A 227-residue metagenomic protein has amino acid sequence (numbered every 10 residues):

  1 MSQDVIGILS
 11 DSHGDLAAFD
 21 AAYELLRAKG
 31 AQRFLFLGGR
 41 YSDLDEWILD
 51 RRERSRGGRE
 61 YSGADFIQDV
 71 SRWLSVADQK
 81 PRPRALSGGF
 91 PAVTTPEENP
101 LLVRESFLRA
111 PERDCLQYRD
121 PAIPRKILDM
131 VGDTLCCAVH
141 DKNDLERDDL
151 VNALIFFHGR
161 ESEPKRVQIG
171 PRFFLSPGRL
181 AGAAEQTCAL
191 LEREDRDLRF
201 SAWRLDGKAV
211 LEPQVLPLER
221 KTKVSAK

Functional and structural regions predicted by a protein language model:
M1-G132: Core catalytic region of metal-dependent phosphoesterases/phosphodiesterases, especially metallo-beta-lactamase-like
I6, G132, R147, R193 (+1 more regions): Metal-centered catalytic cores of metalloenzymes
L9-G14, G38-S42, E105-F107, H140-N143 (+3 more regions): Active-site metal-binding loops of divalent metal-dependent hydrolases
A31, R147-E161, T187, E212-K227: A signal for specific C-terminal beta-sheet/loop modules enriched in small/flexible residues with GP/PG/PP motifs
D43, A183, A209: Flexible, glycine-rich phosphate/dinucleotide-binding loops and adjacent beta-alpha linkers at cofactor/substrate
E46-I48, R113-Q117, D149, Q168-I169 (+2 more regions): Short, well-ordered secondary-structure micro-motifs
A85-L86, F90, T95-E97, L135-S201: Conserved beta-sheet core of the metallophosphoesterase superfamily
P164-G170, D197-K227: A short C-terminal boundary segment appended to hydrolase-like catalytic domains
